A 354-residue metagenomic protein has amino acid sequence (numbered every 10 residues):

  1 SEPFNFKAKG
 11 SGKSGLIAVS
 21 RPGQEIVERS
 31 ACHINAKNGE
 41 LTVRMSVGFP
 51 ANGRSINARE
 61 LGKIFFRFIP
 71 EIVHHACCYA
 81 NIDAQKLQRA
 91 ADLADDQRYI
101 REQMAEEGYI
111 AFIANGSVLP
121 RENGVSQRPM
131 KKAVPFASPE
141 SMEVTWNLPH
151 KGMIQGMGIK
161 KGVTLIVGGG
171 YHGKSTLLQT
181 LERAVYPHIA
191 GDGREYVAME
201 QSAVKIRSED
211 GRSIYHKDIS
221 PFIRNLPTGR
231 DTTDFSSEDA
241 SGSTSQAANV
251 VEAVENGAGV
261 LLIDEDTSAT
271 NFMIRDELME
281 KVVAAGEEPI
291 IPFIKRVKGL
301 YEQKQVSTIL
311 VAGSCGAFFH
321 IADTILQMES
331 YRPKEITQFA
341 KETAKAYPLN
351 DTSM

Functional and structural regions predicted by a protein language model:
S1-G108, L119: N-terminal accessory targeting/assembly segments
N57, R212, P221-S243, I274-I290: Flexible beta-alpha connector loops of hexameric P-loop NTPases
A105-A111, N115, Y171, L178-E209 (+1 more regions): Carboxylate/His-rich catalytic cores and anion/metal-binding grooves
L119-Q155, A190, A198-A203, R207-I214 (+1 more regions): N-terminal pre-Walker A segment at the start of P-loop NTPase domains
I154-Y186: Glycine-rich phosphate-binding P-loop
S241-A253: Conserved alpha-helical scaffold flanking the Walker A/P-loop in AAA+ ATPase domains
A253-V297, Y301-E302, S314-H320, T324-K341: Conserved P-loop NTPase nucleotide-binding/switch module
T337-M354: C-terminal accessory "lid"/substrate-recognition subdomains
